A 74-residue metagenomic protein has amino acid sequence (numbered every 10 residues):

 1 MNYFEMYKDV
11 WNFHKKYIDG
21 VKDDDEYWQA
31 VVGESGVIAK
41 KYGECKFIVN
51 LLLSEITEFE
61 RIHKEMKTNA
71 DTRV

Functional and structural regions predicted by a protein language model:
M1, K15, G36-A39, G43-K46: Generic preference for well-ordered secondary structure
M1-Q29, T72: N-terminal acidic leader/helix
D9-F13, A30, V37, S54 (+1 more regions): Charged, amphipathic alpha-helical oligomerization/scaffolding segments
D24-Y42: Amphipathic, non-membrane alpha-helical rod segments
K40-T72: Short, charged early-sequence alpha-helical segments and their helix-coil boundaries
